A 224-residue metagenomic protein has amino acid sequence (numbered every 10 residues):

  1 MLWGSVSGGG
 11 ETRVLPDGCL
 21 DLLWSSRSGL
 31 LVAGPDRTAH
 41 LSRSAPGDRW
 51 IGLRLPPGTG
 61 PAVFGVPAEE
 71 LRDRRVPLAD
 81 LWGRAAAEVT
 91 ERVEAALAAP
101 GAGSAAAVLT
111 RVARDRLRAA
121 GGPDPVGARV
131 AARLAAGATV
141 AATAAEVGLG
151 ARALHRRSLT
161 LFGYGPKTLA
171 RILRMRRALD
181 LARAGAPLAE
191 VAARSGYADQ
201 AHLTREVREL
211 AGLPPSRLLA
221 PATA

Functional and structural regions predicted by a protein language model:
M1-A151, Y164-P166, D180-R183, P187-A198 (+1 more regions): Alpha-helical bundle regulatory/interaction domains
R129-V130, R177-A178, L203-E206: Short, hydrophobic/aromatic alpha-helical segments in well-folded domains
S158, A170, V207-R208, L219: DNA major-groove recognition helix of helix-turn-helix
L159, A178-L181: Enrichment for repetitive, rod-forming helical segments
T160-Y164, E206-P214: A secondary-structure capping/hinge motif
